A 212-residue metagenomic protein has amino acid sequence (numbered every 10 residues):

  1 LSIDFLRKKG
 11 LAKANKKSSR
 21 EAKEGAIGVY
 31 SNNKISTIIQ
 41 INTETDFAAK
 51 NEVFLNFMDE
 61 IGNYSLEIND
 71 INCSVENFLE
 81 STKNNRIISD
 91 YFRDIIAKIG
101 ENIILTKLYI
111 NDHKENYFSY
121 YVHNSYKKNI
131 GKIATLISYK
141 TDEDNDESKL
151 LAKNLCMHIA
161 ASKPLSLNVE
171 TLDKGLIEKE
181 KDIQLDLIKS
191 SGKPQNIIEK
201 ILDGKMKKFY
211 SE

Functional and structural regions predicted by a protein language model:
L1-E212: N-terminal assembly/interaction segments in proteins that build large macromolecular machines
